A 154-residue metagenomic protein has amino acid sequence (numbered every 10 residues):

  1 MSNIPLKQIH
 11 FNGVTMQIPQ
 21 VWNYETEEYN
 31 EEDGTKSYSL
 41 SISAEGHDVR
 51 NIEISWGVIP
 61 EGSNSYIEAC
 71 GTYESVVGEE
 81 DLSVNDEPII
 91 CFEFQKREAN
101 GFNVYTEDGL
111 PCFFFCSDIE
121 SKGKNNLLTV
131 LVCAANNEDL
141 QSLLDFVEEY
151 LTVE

Functional and structural regions predicted by a protein language model:
M1-H10: Short acidic/polar N-terminal linker immediately downstream of export determinants
F11-G13, E45-V49, K96, G109 (+1 more regions): Glycine-centered tight beta-turn/hairpin loop motif at sheet-sheet or coil-to-beta transitions
N12-T72: Secretory pathway targeting signatures of secreted, lumenal, and periplasmic proteins
Q17-V21, E45-G46, C116-L127: Short, solvent-exposed coil/turn segments at beta-strand boundaries
W22, K124-E154: Surface-exposed amphipathic alpha-helical segments
A44-E53, E61-S63, G101, C112 (+1 more regions): Short, surface-exposed beta-strand/loop "edge" segments at domain boundaries and coil↔beta transitions
Y66-K124: Signature of long, low-cysteine stretches enriched in small and polar/charged residues
